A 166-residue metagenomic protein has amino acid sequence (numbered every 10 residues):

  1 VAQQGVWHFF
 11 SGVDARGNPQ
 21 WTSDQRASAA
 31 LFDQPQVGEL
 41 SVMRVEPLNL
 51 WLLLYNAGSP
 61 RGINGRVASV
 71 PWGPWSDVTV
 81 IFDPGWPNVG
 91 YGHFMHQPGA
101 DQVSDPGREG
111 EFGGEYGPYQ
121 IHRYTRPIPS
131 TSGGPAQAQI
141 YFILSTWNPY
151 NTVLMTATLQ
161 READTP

Functional and structural regions predicted by a protein language model:
V1-P166: Carbohydrate-active catalytic/glycan-binding domains of CAZyme proteins, especially the secreted or lumenal ectodomains
